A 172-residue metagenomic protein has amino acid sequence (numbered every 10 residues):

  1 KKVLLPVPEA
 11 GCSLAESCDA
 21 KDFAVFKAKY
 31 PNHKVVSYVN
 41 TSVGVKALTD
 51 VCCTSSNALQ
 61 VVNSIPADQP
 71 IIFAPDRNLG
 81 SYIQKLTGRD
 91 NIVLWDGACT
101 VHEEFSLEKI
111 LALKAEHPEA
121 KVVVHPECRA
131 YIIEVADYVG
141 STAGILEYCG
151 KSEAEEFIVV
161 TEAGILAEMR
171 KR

Functional and structural regions predicted by a protein language model:
K1-V160, I165-R172: Active-site loop-to-helix "anion-binding N-cap" substructures in soluble metabolic enzymes
